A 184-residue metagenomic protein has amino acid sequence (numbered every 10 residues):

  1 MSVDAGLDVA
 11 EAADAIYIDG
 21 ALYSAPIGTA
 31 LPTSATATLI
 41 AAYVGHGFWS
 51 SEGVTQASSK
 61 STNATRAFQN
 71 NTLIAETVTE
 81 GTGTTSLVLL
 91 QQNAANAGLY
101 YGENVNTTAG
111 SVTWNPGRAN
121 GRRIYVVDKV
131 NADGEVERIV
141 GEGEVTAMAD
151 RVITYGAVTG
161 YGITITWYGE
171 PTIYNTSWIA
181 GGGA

Functional and structural regions predicted by a protein language model:
S2-A94, E142-V158: Solvent-exposed edge beta-strands and adjacent loop segments that serve as assembly or binding interfaces
T72-I74, E103-T107, G143-V145, G181-G183: Generic alpha-helical propensity signal that fires on short helical segments and nearby coil/disordered stretches
G83-T85, Y125, Y161-I163: Hydrophobic residues positioned within well-ordered beta-strands of beta-sheet architectures
V88-Q92, V130, T166-Y168: Solvent-exposed residues in well-ordered beta-strands and their adjoining turns, especially edge/terminal strands
A94-V140: Short helix-loop boundary/capping segments
A132-A184: Mixed-charge, glycine-accented linear interaction segment located at domain edges/termini
